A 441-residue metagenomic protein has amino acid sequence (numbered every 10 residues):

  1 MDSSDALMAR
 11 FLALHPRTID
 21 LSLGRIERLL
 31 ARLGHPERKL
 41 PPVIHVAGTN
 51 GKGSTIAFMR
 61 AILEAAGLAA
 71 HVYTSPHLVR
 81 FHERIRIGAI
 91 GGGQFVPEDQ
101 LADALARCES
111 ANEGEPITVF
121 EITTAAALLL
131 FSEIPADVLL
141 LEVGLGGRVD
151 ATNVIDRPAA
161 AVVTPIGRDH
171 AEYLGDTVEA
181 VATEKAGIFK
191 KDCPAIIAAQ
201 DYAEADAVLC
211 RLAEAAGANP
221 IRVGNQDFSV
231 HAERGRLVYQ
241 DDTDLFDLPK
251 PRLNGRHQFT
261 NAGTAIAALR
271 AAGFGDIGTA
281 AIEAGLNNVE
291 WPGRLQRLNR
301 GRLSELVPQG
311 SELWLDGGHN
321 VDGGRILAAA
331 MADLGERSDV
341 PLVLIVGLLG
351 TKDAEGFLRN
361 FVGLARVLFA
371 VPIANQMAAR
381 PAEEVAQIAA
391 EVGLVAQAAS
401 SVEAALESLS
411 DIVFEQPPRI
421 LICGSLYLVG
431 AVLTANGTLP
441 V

Functional and structural regions predicted by a protein language model:
M1-N50, S54-A69, V79, P194-Y202: N-terminal leader/targeting and accessory segments in enzymes
R17-I19, L23, E27-P41, A65-D156 (+2 more regions): ATP-dependent carboxylate-amine ligase catalytic core
L40-P42, E133-I134, V138-L141, V149-V162 (+3 more regions): Nucleotide phosphate-binding/pyrophosphate-handling subdomain across enzymes that bind or process nucleotide phosphates
V72, R222-V223, R297, A398-A399: A structural preference for short, hydrophobic beta-strand core positions in alpha/beta folds
E115, P135-V143, P158-P249, A262-A284: Acidic, Mg2+-coordinating active-site environments of NTP-dependent enzymes
Q200-I221, H231, R270, Q309-L315 (+2 more regions): C-terminal helical cap/extension that packs against the catalytic core of soluble nucleotide-cofactor enzymes
S425: Active-site-proximal loop/hinge segments that shape catalytic or ion-binding/gating pockets
